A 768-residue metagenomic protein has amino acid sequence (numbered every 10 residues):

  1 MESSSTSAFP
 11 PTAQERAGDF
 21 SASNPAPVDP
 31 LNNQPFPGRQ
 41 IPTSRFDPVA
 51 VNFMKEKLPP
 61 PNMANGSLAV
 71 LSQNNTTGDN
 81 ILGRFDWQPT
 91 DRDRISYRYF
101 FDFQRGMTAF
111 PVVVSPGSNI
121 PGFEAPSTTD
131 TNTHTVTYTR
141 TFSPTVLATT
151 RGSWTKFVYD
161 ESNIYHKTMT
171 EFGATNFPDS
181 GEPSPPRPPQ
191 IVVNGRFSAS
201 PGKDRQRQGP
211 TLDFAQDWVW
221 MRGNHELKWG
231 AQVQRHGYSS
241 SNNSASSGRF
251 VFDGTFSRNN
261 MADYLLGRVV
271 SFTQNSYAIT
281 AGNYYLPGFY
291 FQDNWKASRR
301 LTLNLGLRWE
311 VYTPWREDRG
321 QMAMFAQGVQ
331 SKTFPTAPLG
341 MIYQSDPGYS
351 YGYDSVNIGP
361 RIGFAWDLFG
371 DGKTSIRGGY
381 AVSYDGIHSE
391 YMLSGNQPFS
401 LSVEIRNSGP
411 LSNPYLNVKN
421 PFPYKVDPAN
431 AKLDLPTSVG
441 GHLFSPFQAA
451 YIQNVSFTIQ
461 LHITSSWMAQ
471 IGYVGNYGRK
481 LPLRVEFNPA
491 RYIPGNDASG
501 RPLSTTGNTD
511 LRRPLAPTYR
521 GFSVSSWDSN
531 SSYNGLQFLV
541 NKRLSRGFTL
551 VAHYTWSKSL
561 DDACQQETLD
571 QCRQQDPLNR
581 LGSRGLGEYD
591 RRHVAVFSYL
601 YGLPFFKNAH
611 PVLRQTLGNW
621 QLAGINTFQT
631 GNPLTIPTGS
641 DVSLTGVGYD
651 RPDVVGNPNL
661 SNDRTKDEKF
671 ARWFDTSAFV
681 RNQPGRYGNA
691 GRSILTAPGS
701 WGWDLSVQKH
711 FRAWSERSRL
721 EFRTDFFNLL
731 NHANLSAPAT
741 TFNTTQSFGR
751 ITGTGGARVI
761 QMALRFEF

Functional and structural regions predicted by a protein language model:
E2-F53, F142, S153-Q190, Q232-A262 (+5 more regions): A surface-exposed, glycine/aromatic-enriched loop/edge motif typical of exported proteins
R16, S21-N24, K55, N65 (+3 more regions): Replace "related TpsB outer-membrane translocases also match" with "some related outer-membrane beta-barrels such as
D29-Q34, R45, R300, Y312-P314 (+2 more regions): Short, solvent-exposed micro-motifs at the edges of structured domains
M63-N65, G106-T128, H166-S200, S257-N259 (+8 more regions): Solvent-exposed loop segments that connect transmembrane elements
D79-G83, D130-V136, G152, P210-Q216 (+10 more regions): Hydrophobic, lipid-facing positions within transmembrane beta-strands of outer-membrane proteins
W87-P89, R140, W220-R222, W295 (+8 more regions): Residue-level signature of outer-membrane beta-barrel architecture
R92-I95, T145-A148, H225-L227, L301-L303 (+4 more regions): Repeated loop/turn-to-beta-strand initiation elements of outer-membrane beta-barrel proteins
T139, R151-S153, G209, Y284 (+4 more regions): Structural signature of Gram-negative outer-membrane beta-barrels, strongest in the C-terminal barrel of TonB-dependent
